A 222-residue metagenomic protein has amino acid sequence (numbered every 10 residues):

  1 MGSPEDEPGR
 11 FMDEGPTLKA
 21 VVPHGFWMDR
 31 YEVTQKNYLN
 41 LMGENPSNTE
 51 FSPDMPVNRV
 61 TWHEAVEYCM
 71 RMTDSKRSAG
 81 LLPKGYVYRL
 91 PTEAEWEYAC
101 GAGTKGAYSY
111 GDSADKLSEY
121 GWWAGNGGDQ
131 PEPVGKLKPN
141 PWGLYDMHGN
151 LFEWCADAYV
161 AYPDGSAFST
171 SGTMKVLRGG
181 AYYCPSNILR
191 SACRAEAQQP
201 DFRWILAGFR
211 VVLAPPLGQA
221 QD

Functional and structural regions predicted by a protein language model:
M1-P23, P131-L137, L189-W204: Short, polar loop/linker segments at the starts of domains and inter-domain junctions
M1-S47, V60-H63, H148-G149, P215: A short glycine-rich, aromatic-capped structural motif
P4-D6, V33, E44-N45, G103-K105 (+4 more regions): Acidic glycine-/aspartate-rich tracts in secreted/extracellular proteins
W27-D29, N58, R89-P91, A107-S109 (+4 more regions): Structural recognition of the beta-strand scaffold that forms the well-ordered cores of secreted hydrolase catalytic
Q35, S52-S118, W154, V160: Short, well-ordered surface patches within globular domains
K105-P131, R178-G179: Chymotrypsin/trypsin-fold serine protease catalytic domain
G121-H148, S166-S169, E196-P200: Short, well-ordered junction/capping motifs at the entry into regular secondary structure
K138-N140, S169-D222: Disulfide-stabilized, aromatic/cysteine-rich ligand-recognition loop
